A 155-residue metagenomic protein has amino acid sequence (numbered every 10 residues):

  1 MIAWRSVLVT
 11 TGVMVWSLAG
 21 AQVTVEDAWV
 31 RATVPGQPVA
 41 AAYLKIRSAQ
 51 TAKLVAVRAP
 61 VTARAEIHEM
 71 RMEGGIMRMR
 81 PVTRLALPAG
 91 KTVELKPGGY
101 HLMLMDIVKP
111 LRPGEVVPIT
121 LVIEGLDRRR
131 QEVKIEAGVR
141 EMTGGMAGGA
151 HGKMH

Functional and structural regions predicted by a protein language model:
M1-T11: Bacterial N-terminal signal peptides that target proteins for export
W16-G20: N-terminal signal peptide c-region/cleavage motif recognized by signal peptidases
Q22-H155: Compact, glycine-rich, soluble single-domain proteins
